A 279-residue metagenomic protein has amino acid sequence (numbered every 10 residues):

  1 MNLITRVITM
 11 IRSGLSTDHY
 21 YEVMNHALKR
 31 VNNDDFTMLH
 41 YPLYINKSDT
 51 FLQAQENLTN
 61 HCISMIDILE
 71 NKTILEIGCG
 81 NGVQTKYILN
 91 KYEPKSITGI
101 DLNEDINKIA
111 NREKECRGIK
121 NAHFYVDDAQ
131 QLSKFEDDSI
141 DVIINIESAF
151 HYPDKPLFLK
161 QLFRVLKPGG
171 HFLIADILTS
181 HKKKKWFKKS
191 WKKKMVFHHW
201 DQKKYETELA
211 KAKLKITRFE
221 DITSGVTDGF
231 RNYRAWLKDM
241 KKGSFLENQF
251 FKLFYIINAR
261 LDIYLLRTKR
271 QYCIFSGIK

Functional and structural regions predicted by a protein language model:
M1-R30: N-terminal auxiliary segments of SAM/dcSAM-dependent transferases
Q53-E70: Conserved alpha-helix/loop element of class I SAM-dependent methyltransferases that forms part of the SAM/SAH-binding
L75, N81-Q131: Class I SAM-dependent methyltransferase SAM/SAH-binding core
S133-I143: A short acidic, Gly/Pro-enriched loop at the edge of an enzyme's catalytic core that lines a small-molecule cofactor
P156-H171: A short glycine-rich, Lys/Arg-flanked "PGG" loop and its adjoining helix->strand segment in the class I
I174-V196: Short, glycine-/aromatic-enriched active-site segment of Class I SAM-dependent methyltransferases
H198-K213: Short alpha-helix
E220-I278: Conserved Class I S-adenosyl-L-methionine
